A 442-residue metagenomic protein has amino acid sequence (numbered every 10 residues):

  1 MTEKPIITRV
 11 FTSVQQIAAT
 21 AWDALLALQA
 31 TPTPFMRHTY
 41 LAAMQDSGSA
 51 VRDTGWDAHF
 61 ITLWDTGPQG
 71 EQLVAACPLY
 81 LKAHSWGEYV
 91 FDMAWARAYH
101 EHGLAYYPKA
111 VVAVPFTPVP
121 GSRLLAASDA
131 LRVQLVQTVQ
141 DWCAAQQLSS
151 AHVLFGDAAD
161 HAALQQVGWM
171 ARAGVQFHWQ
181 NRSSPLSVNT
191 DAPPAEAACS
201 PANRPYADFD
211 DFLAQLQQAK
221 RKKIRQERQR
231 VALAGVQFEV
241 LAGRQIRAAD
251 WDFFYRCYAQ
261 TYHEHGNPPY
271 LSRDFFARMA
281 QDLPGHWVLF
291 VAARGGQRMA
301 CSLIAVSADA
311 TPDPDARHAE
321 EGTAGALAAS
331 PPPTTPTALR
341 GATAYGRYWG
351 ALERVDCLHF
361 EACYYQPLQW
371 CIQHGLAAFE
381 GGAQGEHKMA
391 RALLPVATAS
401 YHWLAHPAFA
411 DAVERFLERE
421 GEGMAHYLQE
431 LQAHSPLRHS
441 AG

Functional and structural regions predicted by a protein language model:
M1-G442: N-acyltransferase acceptor-side catalytic subdomain
